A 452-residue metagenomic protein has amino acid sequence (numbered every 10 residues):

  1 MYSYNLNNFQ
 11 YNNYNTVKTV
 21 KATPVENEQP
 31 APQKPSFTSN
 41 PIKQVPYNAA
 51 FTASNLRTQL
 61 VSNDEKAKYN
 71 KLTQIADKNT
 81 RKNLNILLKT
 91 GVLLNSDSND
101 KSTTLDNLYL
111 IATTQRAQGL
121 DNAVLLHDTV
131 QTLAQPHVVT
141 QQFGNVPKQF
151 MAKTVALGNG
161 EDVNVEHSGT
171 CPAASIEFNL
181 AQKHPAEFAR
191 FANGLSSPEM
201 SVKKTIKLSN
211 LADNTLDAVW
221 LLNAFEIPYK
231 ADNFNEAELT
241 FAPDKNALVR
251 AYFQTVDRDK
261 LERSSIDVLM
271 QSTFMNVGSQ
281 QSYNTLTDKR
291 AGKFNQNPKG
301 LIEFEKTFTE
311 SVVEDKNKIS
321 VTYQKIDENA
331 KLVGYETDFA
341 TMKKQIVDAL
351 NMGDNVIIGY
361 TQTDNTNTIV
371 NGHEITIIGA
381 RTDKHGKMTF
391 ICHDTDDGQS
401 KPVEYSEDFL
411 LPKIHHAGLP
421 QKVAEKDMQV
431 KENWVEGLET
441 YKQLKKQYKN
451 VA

Functional and structural regions predicted by a protein language model:
M1-L110, L126: Low-complexity, intrinsically disordered export/secretion signals at extreme N-termini
Y2-N7, P30, N40, Q44 (+9 more regions): Short linear sequence motifs
Y4-N7, Y11-Y14, E26, S39 (+10 more regions): Intrinsic-disorder/low-complexity regions
N5, K21-P24, S36, N40 (+23 more regions): Serine/threonine-rich low-complexity intrinsically disordered regions
N5-P30, I42-Q44, K299, E305-A452: Active-site signature of cysteine proteases
E65-D97, K101-P298, I357, Q399: Active-site nucleophile-adjacent alpha helix/oxyanion-hole segment immediately C-terminal to the catalytic cysteine
